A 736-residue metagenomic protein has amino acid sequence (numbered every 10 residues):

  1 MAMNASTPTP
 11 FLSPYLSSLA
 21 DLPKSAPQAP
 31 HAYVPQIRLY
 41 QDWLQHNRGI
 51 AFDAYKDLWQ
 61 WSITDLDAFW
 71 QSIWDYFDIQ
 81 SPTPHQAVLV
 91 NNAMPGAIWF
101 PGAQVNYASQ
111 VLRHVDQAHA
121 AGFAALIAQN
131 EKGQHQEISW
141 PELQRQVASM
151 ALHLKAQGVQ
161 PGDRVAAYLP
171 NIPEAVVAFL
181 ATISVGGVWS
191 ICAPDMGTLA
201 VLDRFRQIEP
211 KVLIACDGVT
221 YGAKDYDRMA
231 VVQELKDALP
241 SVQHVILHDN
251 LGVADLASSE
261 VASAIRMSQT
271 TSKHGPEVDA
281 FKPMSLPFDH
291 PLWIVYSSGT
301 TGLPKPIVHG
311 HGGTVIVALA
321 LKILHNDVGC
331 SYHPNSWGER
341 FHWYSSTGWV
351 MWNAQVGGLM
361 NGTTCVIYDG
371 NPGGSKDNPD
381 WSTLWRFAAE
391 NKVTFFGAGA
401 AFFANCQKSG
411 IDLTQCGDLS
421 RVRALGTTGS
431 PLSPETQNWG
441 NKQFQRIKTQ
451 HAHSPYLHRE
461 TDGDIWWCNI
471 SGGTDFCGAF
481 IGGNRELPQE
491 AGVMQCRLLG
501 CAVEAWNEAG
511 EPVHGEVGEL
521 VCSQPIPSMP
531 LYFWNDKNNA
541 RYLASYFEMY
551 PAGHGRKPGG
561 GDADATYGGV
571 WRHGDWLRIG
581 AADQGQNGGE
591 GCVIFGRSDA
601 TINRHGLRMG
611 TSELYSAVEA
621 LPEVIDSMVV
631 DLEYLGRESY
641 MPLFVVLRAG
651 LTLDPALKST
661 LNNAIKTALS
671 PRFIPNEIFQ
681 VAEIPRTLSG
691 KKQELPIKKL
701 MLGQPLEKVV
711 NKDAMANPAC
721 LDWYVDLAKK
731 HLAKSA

Functional and structural regions predicted by a protein language model:
D57-W61, A108, G122, L126-L180 (+4 more regions): Conserved AMP-binding/adenylate-forming core of the ANL superfamily
Q136-P141, P283-L286, L292-I316: Conserved AMP-binding A3 loop
A167, S190-G218, V232, A389 (+7 more regions): AMP-binding/adenylate-forming catalytic core of the ANL superfamily
A181-R266, G399-A400: Structural core segment of the AMP-binding/adenylate-forming
V212-V231, S346, Y368-P372, N391-W439 (+3 more regions): Adenylate-forming
H244, M628-E633, P642-F644, N662-A736: Conserved C-terminal "lid"/linker of ANL adenylate-forming enzymes
G313-R340, T347-T394, S409-G410: Conserved AMP-binding/adenylation subdomain of ANL enzymes
L324, R423-L425, L432-G591, S598-T601 (+1 more regions): Conserved AMP-binding/adenylate-forming
